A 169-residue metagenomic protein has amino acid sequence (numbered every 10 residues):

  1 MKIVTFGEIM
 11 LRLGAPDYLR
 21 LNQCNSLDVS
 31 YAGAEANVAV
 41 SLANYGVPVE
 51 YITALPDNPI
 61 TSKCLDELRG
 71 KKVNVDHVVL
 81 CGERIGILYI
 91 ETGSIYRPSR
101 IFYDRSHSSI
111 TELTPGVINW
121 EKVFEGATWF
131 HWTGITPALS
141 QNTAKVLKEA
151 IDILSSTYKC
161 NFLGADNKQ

Functional and structural regions predicted by a protein language model:
M1-V4, R69, V75, S94-Q169: Ribokinase/PfkB-type carbohydrate-kinase core domain
M1-V73, L113-T114: Glycine-rich phosphate/adenosyl-contacting loop at the front of the ribokinase-like
F6, Y31-A32, C81, I85 (+1 more regions): Short glycine-rich loop/turn motifs that provide flexible caps or phosphate-binding loops at active sites
T53, V79, A165-N167: Residue-level recognition of beta-strand->loop/alpha-helix junctions
P56, D76-I85: Beta-strand->loop->alpha-helix junctions that form or flank phosphate-binding loops in nucleotide-handling enzymes
I60, E83-I85, K168: Short acidic loop-to-helix transition motifs that present clustered carboxylates
G86-T92: Short alpha-helix plus adjacent loop in nuclease-associated cores
